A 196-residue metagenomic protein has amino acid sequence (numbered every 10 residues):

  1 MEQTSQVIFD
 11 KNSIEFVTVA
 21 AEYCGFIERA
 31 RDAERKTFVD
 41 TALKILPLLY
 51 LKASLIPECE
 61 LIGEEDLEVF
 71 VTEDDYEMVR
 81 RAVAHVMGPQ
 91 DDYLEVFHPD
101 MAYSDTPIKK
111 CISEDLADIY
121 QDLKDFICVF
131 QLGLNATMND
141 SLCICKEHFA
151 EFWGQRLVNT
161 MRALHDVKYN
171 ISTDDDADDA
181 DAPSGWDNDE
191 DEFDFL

Functional and structural regions predicted by a protein language model:
E2, V7-I8, I14-T72: N-terminal interaction modules that seed assembly of large macromolecular complexes
T4-Q6, I14, D40-L46, D105 (+4 more regions): Intrinsically disordered, low-complexity regions
F9, F16, F26, F38 (+7 more regions): Phenylalanine-focused residue identity feature
K11, E15-E22, T41-L48, K52 (+9 more regions): Charged, amphipathic alpha-helical oligomerization/scaffolding segments
Y23-A33, L48-C59, A82, V86-P89 (+8 more regions): Surface-exposed polar/charged interaction patches
E34-F38, I112, L134-M138, L142: Residue-level recognition of alpha-helical structural elements
E58-I127: Long amphipathic alpha-helical segments
P107, D122-L196: Acidic, proline/glycine-rich low-complexity IDRs
